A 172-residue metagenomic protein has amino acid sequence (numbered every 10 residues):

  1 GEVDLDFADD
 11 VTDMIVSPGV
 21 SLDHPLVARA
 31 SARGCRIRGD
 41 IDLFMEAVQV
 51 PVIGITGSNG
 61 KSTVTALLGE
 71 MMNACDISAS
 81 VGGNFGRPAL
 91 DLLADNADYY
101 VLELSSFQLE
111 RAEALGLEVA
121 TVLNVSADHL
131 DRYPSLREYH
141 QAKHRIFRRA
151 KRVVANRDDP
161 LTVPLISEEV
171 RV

Functional and structural regions predicted by a protein language model:
G1: Conserved SAM-binding strand-loop segment of SAM-dependent methyltransferases
D6-D9, P18-R157, L161-R171: Phosphate-binding loop of NTP-binding sites
